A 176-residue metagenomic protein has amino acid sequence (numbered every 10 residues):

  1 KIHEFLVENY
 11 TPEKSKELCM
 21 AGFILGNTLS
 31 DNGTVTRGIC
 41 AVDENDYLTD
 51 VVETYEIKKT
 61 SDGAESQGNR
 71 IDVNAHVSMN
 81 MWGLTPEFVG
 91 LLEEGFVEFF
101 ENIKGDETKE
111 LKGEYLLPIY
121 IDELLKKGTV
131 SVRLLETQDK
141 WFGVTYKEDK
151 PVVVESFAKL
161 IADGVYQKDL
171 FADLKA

Functional and structural regions predicted by a protein language model:
K1-W82, P86: Conserved core of the sugar-phosphate nucleotidyltransferase
H76, R133-D139: Catalytic beta-strand/loop signature of glycosyltransferases that borders the donor
L84, F88-V89, K150: A generic structural signal for short hydrophobic patches within well-formed alpha-helices
E93-V97, I103-V130: A C-terminal functional module that forms or caps the active site or interfaces directly with catalytic machinery
K150-S156: Short amphipathic alpha-helices within nucleic acid-binding modules
A158-A176: Terminal low-complexity segments of carbohydrate-biosynthetic enzymes
